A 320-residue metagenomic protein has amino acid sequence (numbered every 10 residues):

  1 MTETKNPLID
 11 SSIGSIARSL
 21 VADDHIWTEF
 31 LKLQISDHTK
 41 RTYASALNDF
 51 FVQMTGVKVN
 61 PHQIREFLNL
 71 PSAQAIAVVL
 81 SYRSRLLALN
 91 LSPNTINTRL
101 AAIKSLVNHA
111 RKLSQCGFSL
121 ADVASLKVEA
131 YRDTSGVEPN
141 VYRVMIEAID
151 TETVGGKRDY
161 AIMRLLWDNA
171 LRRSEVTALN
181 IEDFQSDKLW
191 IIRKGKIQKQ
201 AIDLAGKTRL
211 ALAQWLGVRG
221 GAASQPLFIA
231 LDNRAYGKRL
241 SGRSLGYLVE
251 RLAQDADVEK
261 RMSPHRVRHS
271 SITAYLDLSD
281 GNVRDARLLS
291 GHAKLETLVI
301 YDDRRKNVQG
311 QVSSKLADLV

Functional and structural regions predicted by a protein language model:
M1-V320: Conserved catalytic core of the tyrosine transesterase superfamily
